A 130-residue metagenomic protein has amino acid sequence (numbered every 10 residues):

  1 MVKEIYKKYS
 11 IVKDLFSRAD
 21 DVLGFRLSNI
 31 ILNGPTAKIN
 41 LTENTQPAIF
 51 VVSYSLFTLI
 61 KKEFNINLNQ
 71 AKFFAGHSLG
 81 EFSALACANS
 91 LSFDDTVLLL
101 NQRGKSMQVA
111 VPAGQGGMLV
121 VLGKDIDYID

Functional and structural regions predicted by a protein language model:
M1-A75, K124: Helix-rich "cap/lid" substructures immediately adjacent to catalytic or cofactor-binding pockets
D14, A48, S78-L79, L91 (+1 more regions): An amphipathic alpha-helix/helix-turn recognition signal
D21-F25, C87-D130: Alpha/beta catalytic cores of group-transfer enzymes, especially the acyltransferase/condensing modules of polyketide
T36-A37, F73-L79, G104, G116-V120: Short, glycine/charge-rich beta-strand/loop segments that flank catalytic centers and engage negatively charged groups
S53, K72-G76, G80, A84 (+1 more regions): Gly/Ala-rich beta-loop-alpha elbow adjacent to hydrolase catalytic centers
L56, E81-F82, S106, I126: A short acidic, glycine/proline-enriched capping/turn motif at secondary-structure boundaries, especially helix N-cap
